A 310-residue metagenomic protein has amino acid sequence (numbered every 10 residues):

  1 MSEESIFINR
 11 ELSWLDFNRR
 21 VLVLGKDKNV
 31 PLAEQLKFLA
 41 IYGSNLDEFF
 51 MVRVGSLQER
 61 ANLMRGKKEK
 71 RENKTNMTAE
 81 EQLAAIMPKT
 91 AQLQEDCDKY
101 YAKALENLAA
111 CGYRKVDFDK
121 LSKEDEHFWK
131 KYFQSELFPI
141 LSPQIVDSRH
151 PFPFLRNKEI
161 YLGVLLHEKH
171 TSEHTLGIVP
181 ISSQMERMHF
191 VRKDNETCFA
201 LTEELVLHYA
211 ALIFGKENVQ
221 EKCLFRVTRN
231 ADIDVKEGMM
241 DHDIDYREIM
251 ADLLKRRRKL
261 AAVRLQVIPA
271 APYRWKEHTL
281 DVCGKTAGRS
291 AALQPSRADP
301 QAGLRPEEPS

Functional and structural regions predicted by a protein language model:
M1-S310: N-terminal localization/anchoring segments of enzymes in phospholipid and broader phosphate metabolism
